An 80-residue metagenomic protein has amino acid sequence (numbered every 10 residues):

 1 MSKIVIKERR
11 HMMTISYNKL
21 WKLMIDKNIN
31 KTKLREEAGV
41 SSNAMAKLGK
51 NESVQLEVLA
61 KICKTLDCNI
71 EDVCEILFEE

Functional and structural regions predicted by a protein language model:
S2-K31: A short, Lys/Arg-rich alpha-helix, primarily the initiator
M24, R35, C63: The alpha-helix within a helix-turn-helix
K33, A44, D72: Residues in the helix-turn-helix
G39-V54: Recognition helix of helix-turn-helix/homeodomain-like DNA-binding domains that insert into the DNA major groove
N51-K64: Short, basic-rich loop-to-helix N-cap that marks the start of a DNA-contacting helix
D67-E80: Short C-terminal boundary/hinge segments that cap the last helix of small helical domains
